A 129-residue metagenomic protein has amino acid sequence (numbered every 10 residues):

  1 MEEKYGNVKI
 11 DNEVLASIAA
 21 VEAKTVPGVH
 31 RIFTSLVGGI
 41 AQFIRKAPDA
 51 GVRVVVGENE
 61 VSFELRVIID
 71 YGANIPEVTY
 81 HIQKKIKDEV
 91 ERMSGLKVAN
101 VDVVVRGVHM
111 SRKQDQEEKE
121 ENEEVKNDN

Functional and structural regions predicted by a protein language model:
E2-K4, S111-N129: Short, charged, intrinsically disordered terminal tails
Y5-K9, V14-I18, D70: Alpha-helical assembly-interface signal, strongest on the long, hydrophobic N-terminal helix that forms
A23-I32, L96: Short acidic amphipathic segments
I32, L36-R66: Short edge beta-strands and adjacent turn/loop segments
I40, N100-D115: Short, highly charged C-terminal tails/helix-capping segments
E58-N59, F63-Y80: A short interface-forming secondary-structure element
I75-V98: Short, non-transmembrane amphipathic alpha-helical segments
